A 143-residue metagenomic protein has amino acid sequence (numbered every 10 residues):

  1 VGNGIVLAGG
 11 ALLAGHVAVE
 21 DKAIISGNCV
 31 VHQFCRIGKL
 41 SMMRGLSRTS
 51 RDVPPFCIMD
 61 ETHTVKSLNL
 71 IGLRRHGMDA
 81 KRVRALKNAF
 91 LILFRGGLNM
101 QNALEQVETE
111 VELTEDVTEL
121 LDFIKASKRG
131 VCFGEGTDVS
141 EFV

Functional and structural regions predicted by a protein language model:
G2-N3, A8-G15, E20-D21, S26-Q33 (+5 more regions): Left-handed beta-helix
P55-F56, T62-V143: Terminal amphipathic alpha-helical/low-complexity segments used for targeting or macromolecular assembly
